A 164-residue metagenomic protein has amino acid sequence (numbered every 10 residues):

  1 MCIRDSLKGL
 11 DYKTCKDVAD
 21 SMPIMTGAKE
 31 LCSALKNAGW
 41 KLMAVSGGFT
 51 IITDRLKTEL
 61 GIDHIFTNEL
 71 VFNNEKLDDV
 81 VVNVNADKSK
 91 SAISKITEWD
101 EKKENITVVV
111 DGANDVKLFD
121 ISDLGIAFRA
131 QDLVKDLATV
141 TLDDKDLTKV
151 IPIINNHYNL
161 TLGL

Functional and structural regions predicted by a protein language model:
M1-I3: Short, small-residue-biased leader/transition segments that mark boundaries at the very start of proteins
L10: Ligand-binding beta-strand-loop-alpha-helix segment within the catalytic cores of soluble metabolic enzymes
K16-L164: C-terminal cap/substrate-recognition subdomain and adjoining C-terminal extension of metal-dependent phosphatase-like
